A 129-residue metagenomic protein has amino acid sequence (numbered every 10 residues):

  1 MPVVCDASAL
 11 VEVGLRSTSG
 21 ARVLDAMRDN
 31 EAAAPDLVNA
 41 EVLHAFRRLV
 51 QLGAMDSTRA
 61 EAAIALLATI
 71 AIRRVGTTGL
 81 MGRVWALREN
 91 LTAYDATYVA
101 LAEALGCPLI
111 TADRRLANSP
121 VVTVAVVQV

Functional and structural regions predicted by a protein language model:
M1-L37, L49-E61, R114: Short, well-structured N-terminal submotif of metal-dependent ribonuclease cores
M1-P2, P35, L87, V99-V129: Acidic, PIN/NYN-like endoribonuclease modules and their adjacent C-terminal/linker elements
E12-G14, A45, S119-P120: Residues that scaffold the ATP/ADP-binding catalytic core of kinase and kinase-like folds
A26-R28, A65, L80-V84: Short linear capping/connector segments at secondary-structure termini
A32, Q51, T69-I72, E89 (+1 more regions): Generic secondary-structure signature for well-ordered alpha-helical cores
L43-A71, R83: Active-site-proximal, substrate-binding regions of enzyme catalytic domains and RNA-binding/basic surfaces
I70-A112: Active-site neighborhoods of divalent-metal-dependent phosphate/nucleic-acid chemistry enzymes
